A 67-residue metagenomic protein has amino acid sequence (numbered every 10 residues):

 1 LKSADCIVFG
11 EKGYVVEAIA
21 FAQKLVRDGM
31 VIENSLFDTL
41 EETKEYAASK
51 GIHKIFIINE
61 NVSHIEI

Functional and structural regions predicted by a protein language model:
L1-I67: TRNA-recognition modules of translation machinery and tRNA-sensing kinases, especially anticodon-binding
